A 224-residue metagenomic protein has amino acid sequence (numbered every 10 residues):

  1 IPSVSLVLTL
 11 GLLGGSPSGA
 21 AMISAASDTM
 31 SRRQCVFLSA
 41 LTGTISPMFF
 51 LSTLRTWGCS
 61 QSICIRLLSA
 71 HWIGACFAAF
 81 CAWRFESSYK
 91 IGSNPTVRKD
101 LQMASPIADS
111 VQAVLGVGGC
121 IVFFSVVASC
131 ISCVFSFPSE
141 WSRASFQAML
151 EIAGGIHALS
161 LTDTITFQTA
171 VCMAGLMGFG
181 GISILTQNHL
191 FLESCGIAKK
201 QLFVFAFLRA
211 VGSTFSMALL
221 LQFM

Functional and structural regions predicted by a protein language model:
I1-G58, F146-L161, A170-E193: Alpha-helical membrane segments and immediately flanking helix-loop junctions that form or couple to the substrate/ion
I1-S5, A104-F124, A128, S132-H157 (+2 more regions): Helical membrane-embedded segments and adjacent short helical loop/helix-boundary regions of multi-pass membrane
T9-L10, G14, L41-G43, I65-F77 (+8 more regions): Hydrophobic faces of alpha-helical transmembrane segments in multi-pass integral membrane proteins
A25-A82, L192-F215: Membrane-core helix-loop-helix motifs of multi-pass transport proteins
C59-I63, V97, L101-S105, D109 (+7 more regions): Membrane-helix interfacial "entry" motifs
I65-P138, F215: Selected transmembrane alpha-helices and immediately adjacent juxtamembrane segments of polytopic inner-membrane
R84-G92, S160-T164, Q222-F223: A cytosolic-side transmembrane-helix exit/cap motif
S216-M224: Juxtamembrane boundary at the C-terminal end of a transmembrane helix
